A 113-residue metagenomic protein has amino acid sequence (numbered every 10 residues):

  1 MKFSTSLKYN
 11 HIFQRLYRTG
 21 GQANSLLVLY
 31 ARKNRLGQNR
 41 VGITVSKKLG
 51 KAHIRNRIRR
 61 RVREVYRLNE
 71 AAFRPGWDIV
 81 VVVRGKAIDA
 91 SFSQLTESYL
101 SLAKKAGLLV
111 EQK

Functional and structural regions predicted by a protein language model:
M1-K113: Positively charged, solvent-exposed patches that mediate nucleic-acid binding
